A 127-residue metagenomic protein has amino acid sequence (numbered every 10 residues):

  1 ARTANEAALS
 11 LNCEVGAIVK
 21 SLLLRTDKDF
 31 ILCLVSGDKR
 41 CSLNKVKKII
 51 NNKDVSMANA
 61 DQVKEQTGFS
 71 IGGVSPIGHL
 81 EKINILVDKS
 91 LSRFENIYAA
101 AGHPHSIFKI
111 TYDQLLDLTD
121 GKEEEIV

Functional and structural regions predicted by a protein language model:
A1-V127: Extended, low-hydrophobicity, polar/charged segments
